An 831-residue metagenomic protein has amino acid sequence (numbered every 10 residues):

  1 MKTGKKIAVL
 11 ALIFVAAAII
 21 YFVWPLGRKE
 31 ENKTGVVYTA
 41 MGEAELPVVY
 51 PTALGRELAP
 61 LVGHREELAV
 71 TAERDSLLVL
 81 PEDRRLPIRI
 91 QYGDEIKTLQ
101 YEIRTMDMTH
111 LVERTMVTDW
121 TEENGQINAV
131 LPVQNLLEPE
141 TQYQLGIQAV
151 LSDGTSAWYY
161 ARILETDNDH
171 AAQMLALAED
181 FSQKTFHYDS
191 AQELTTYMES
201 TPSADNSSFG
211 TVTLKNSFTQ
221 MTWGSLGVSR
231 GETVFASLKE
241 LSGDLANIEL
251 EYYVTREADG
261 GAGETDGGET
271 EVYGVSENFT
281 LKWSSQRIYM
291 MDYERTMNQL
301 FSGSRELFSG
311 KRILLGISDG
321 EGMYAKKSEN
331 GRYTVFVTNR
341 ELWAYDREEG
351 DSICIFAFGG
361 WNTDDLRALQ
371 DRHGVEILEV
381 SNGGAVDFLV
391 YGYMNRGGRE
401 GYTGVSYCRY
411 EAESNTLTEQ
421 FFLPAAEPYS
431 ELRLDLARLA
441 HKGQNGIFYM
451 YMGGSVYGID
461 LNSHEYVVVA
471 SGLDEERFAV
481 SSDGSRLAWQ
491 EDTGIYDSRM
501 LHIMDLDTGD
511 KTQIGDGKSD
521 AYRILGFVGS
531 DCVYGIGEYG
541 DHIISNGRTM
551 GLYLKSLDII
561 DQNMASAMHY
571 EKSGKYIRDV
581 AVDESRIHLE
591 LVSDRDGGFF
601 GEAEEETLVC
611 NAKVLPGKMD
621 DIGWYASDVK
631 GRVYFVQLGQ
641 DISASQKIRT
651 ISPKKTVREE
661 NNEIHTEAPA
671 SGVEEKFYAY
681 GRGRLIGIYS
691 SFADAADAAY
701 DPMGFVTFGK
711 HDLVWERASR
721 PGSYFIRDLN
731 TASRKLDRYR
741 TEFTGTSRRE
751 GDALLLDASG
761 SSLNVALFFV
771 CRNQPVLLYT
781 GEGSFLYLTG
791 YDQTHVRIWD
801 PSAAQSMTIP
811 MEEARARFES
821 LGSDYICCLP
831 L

Functional and structural regions predicted by a protein language model:
M1-V15, V23: N-terminal Sec-pathway targeting helices
G27-E31, T71-P87, T98-N124, V130-I147 (+2 more regions): Surface-exposed, charged secondary-structure patches
V37-E102, T109-V112, L145-V150, T155-L226 (+12 more regions): Core segments of small alpha/beta cavity-forming domains
E113-M116, Y293, S352-W361, L417-A425 (+3 more regions): Beta-propeller fold detector
L245-G260, L389-M394, G454, G535-D541: Generic short beta-strand segments
D259-D266, Y391-V405, D492, E538-L552 (+1 more regions): Short, conserved, GDST-rich strand-edge loop motifs in beta-rich repeat architectures
Y345, G350, G401-N415, I459 (+3 more regions): Beta-propeller blade signature
P721-L831: Conserved active-site-adjacent core of cysteine acyl-enzyme catalytic domains
